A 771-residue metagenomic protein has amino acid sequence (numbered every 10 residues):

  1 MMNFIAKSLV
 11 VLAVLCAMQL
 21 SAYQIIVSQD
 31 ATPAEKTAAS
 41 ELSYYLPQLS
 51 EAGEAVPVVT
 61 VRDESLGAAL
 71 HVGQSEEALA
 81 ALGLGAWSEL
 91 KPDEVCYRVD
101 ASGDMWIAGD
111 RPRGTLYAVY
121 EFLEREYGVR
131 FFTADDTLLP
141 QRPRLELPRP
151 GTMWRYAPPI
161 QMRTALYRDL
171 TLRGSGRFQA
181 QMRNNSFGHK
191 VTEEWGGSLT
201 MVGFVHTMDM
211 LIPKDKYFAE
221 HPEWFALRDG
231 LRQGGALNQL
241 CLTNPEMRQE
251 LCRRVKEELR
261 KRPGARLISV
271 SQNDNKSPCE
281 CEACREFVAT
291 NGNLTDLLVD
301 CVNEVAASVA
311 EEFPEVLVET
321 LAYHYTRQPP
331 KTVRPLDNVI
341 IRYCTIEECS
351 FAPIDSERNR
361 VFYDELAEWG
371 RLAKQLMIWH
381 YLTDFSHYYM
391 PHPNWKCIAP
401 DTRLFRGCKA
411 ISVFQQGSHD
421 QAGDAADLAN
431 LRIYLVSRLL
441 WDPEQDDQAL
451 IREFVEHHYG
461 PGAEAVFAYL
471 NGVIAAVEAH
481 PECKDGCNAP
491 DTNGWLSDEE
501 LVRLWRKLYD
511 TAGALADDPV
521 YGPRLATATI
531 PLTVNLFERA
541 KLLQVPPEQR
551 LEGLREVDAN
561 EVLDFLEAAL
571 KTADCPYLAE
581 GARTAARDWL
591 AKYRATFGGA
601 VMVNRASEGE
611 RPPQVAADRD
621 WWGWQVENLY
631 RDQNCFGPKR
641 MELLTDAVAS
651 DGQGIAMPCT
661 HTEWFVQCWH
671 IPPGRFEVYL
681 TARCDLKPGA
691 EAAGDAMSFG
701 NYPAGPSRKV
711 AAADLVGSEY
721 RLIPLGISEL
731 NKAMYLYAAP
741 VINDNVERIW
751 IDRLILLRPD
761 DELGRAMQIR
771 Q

Functional and structural regions predicted by a protein language model:
V10-V14, Q19-Y97, P143-T152: Acidic, contiguous N-terminal accessory segments
A38-E41, Y45, W87-D300, A307-E312 (+3 more regions): Feature activates predominantly on carbohydrate-active enzymes
T243-M247, E257, R360-E464, A468: Structured mid-domain segments that build the active-site/substrate or prosthetic-cofactor binding neighborhood
R438-P672, E677: Catalytic domains of carbohydrate-active enzymes that cleave complex glycans
E663-G689, R721-I727, L754: Extra-cytoplasmic beta-strand recognition segments
D685-N701: Beta-strand acidic-aromatic groove motif in beta-rich domains, primarily in extracellular
Y702-A733, D744: Extracellular carbohydrate recognition and processing domains and analogous Trp-centered ligand-binding platforms
A738-V746: Short beta-strand-plus-loop segments that form exposed binding edges in beta-rich domains
